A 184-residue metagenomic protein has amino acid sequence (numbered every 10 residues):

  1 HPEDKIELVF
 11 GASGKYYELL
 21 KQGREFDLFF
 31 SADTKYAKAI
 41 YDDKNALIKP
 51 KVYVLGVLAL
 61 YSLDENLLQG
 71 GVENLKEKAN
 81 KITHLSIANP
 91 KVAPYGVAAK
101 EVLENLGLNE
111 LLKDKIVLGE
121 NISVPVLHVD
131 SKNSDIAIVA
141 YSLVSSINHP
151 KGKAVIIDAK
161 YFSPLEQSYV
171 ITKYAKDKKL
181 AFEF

Functional and structural regions predicted by a protein language model:
H1, K5-V9, G14, E18-R24 (+3 more regions): Exported/periplasmic ABC-transporter solute-binding proteins
